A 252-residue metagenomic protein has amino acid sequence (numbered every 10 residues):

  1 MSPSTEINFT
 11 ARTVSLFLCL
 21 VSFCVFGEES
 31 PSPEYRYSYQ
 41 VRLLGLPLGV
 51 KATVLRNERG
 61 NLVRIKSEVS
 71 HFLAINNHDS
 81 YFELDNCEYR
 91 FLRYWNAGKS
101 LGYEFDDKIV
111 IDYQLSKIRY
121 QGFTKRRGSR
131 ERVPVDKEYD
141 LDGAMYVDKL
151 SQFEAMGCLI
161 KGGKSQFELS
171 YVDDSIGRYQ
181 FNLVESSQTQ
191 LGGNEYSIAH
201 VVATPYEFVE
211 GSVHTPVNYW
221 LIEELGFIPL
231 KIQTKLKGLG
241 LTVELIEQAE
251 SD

Functional and structural regions predicted by a protein language model:
S2-V14: Bacterial N-terminal signal peptides that target proteins for export
T5-I7, G27, T124-R126: Generic cytosolic/nucleocytoplasmic N-terminal low-complexity/intrinsically disordered segments
V14, E58, K66, G128 (+2 more regions): Small/flexible residues
L16-C19: Hydrophobic helical h-region of N-terminal Sec-dependent signal peptides in bacterial secretory/periplasmic proteins
S22-C24: N-terminal signal peptide c-region/cleavage motif recognized by signal peptidases
E28-L115, C158-D252: Acidic, serine/threonine-rich low-complexity disordered tracts
D107-E154: Hydrophobic, well-structured mid-protein blocks that either form specific transmembrane helices
